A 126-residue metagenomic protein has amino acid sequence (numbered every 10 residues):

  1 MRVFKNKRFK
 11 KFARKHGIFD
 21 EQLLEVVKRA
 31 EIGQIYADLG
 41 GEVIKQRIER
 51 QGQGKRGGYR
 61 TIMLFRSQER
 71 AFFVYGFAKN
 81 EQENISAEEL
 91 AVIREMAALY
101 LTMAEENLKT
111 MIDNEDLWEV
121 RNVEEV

Functional and structural regions predicted by a protein language model:
M1-I18, I112-V126: Arg/Lys-rich, positively charged N-terminal/basic patches that mediate binding to nucleic acids
V3, K7-R50: N-terminal first-folded block
K5, F19, L23, K55-G58 (+2 more regions): Amphipathic alpha-helical interface surfaces
N6, L24-V27, I35-A37, E95 (+2 more regions): N-terminal targeting/export leaders
V27-K28, I32, E42-Q46, G58 (+3 more regions): A sequence-level detector of short, solvent-exposed, charge-rich linear segments
A37-F77, E81: Basic/aromatic recognition patch in beta-strand/loop cores that engages polyanionic ligands
F65-W118: Enriched for short, Lys/Arg-rich terminal
